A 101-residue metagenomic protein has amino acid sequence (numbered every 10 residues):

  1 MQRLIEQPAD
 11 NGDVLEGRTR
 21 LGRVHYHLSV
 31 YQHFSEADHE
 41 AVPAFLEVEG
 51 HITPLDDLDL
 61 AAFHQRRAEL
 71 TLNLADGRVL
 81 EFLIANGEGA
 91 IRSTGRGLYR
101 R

Functional and structural regions predicted by a protein language model:
R3-V42: Solvent-exposed edge beta-strands and adjacent loop segments that serve as assembly or binding interfaces
Q7, T53-L58, R78: Low-complexity, acidic/polar, glycine-enriched regions of mature
D10, A44-G50, R66-A68, R78-L80: A generic structural signal for short beta-strands and their flanking turns/coil linkers
E36-E40, D59-L60, T71: Beta-strand-rich interaction surfaces with strong enrichment in secreted/lumenal proteins
V42-L55, G89-R101: Oligomerization/assembly interface segments of phage tail-like spikes and tubes
D57-Q65: Short, conserved charged micro-motifs
H64-R101: Short, compact, well-ordered microdomains
